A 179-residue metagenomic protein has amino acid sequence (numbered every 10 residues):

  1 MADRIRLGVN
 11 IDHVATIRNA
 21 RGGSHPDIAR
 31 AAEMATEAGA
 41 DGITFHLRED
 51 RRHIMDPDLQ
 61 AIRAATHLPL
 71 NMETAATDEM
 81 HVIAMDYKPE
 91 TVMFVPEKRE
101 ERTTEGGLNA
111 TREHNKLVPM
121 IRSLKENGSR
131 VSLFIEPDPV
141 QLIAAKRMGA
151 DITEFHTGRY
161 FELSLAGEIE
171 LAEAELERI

Functional and structural regions predicted by a protein language model:
M1-M72, T77-E79, M85-P89: Conserved N-terminal beta1-alpha1 strand-loop-helix module at the mouth
R6-D12, P89-K98, A150-G158: Non-cysteine beta-strand/loop elements that form the S-adenosyl-L-methionine
N10-A29, P69-A76, T103-T111, E126-P137 (+1 more regions): Active-site mouth loops of central-metabolism enzymes
V14, D50, T77, R99 (+2 more regions): Residue-level marker for beta-strand->alpha-helix junctions and adjacent short loops that shape enzyme
N19, D41-T66, P96-N109, T157-E170: Glycine-rich, proline-tolerant flexible connector loops at the mouths of alpha/beta enzymes
R52-D78, R112-S132, I169-I179: Alpha-helix-loop-beta-strand connector modules within alpha/beta enzyme cores
F94-D151: Hydrophobic, well-structured mid-protein blocks that either form specific transmembrane helices
S132-R178: Histidine/lysine/aspartate-rich catalytic loop segments that bind and position anionic ligands
